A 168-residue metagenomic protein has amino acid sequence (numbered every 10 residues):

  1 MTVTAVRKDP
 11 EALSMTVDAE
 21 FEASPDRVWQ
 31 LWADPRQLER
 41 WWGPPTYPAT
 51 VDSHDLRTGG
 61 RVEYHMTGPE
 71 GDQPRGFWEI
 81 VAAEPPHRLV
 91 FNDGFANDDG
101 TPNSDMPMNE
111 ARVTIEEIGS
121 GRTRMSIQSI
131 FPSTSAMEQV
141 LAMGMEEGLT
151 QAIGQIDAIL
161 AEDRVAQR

Functional and structural regions predicted by a protein language model:
M1-A49: Hydrophobic ligand-binding cavity/cleft-lining segments
A12-E20, P25, R61, R75 (+3 more regions): Intrinsic-disorder/low-complexity, polar/charged segments enriched in Ser/Thr/Lys/Arg/Asp/Glu/Gln
T16, R36-R75, Q167-R168: Short beta-edge strand/loop motif at the mouth of beta-sheet-based domains
V17-A19, V51-H54, G76-A82, M108-E117: Hydrophobic/aromatic beta-strand elements that line small-molecule binding cavities or substrate pockets in beta-rich
P25-D26, D55-R57, V81-R88, T114-R124: A short, structured loop/turn motif at beta-sheet edges
V28, L38, V62, I80 (+4 more regions): Hydrophobic pocket/interface hotspot
R61-T67, N92-N97, Q128-P132: Generic short beta-strand segments
G100-E147: Beta-strand/loop substructures that line and gate deep hydrophobic ligand-binding cavities in soluble
